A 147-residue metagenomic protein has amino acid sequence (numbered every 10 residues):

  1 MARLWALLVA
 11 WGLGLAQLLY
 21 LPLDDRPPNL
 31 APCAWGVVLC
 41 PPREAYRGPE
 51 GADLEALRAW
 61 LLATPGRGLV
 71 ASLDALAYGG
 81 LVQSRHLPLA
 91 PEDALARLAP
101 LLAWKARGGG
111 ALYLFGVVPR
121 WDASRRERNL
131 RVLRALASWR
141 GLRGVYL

Functional and structural regions predicted by a protein language model:
M1-A10: Sec-dependent signal peptide recognition, specifically the positively charged N-region followed immediately by
G14-L147: An N-terminal assembly and electron-transfer interface module characteristic of large anaerobic redox and radical
